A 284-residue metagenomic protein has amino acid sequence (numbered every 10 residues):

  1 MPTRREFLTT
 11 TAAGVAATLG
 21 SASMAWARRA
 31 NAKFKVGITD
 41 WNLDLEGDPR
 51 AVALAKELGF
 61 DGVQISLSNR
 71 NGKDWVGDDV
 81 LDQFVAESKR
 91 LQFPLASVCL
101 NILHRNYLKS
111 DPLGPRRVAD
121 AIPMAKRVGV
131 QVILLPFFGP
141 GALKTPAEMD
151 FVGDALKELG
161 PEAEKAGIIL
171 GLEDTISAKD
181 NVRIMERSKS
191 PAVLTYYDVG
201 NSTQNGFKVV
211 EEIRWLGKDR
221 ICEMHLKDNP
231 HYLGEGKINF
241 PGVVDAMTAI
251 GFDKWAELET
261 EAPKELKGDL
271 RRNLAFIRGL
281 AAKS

Functional and structural regions predicted by a protein language model:
P2-K35, D44-L58, A178-S284: Histidine-acidic metal/acid-base catalytic patches
T11-A12, A16-R28, P49-V52, E87-P94 (+2 more regions): Active-site acidic/histidine proton-transfer and metal-coordination neighborhood in alpha/beta enzyme cores
F34-T39, V63-I65, L95-L100, I133-L135 (+4 more regions): Hydrophobic faces of well-ordered beta-strands that scaffold small-molecule active sites in alpha/beta enzyme cores
G37-T39, R70-G72, R105-S110, T145-A147 (+4 more regions): Short, contiguous strand/loop micro-motifs
N42, L67-N69, N101-H104, F137-G141 (+4 more regions): Active-site-proximal loop/turn and secondary-structure-junction residues that shape catalytic pockets, frequently
V52-L54, D79-R90, A119-K126, V210-W215 (+1 more regions): Short amphipathic alpha-helices and their capping/turn segments at secondary-structure boundaries
S66-V85, G139-K144: Glycine-rich, proline-tolerant flexible connector loops at the mouths of alpha/beta enzymes
G77-D82, D111-A119, E148-L156, K208-R214 (+1 more regions): Charged helix-capping and loop-helix junction motifs
